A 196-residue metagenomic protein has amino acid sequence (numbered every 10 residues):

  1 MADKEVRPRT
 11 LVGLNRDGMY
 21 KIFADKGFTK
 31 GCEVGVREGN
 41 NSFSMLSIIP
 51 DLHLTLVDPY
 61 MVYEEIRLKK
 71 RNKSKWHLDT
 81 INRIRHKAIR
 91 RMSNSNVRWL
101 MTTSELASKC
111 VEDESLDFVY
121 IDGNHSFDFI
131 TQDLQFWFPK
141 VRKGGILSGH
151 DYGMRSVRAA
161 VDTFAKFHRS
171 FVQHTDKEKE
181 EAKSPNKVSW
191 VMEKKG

Functional and structural regions predicted by a protein language model:
M1-A2, G196: Short, Lys/Arg-enriched, disordered terminal segments
D3-R16: Conserved SAM-binding loop and adjacent beta-strand
R16-G196: S-adenosylmethionine/decaboxylated-SAM
